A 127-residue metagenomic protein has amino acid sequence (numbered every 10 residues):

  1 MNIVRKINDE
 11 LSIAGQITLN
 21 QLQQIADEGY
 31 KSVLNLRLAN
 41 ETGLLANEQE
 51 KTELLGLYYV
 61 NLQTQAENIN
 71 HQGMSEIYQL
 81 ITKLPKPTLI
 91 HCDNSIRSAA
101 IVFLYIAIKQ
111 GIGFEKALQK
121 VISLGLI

Functional and structural regions predicted by a protein language model:
M1-L89, F103-I127: Cys-dependent protein tyrosine phosphatase-like superfamily
T88-A99: A phosphate-binding catalytic loop at a beta-strand-loop-alpha-helix junction that coordinates phosphoryl groups
